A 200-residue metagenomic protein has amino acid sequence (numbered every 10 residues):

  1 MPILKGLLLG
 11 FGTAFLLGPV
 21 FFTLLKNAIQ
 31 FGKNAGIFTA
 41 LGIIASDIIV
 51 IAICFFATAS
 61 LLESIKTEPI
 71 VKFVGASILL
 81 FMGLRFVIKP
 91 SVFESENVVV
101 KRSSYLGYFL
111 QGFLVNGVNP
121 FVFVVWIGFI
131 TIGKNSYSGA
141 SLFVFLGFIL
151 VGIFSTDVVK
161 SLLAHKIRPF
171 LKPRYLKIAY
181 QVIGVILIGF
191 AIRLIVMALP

Functional and structural regions predicted by a protein language model:
M1-P69, I127-V144: Juxtamembrane transmembrane-helix termini in multi-pass membrane transport proteins
A14-G18, D47, I51, N116-F123 (+4 more regions): Transmembrane alpha-helical core positions of polytopic small-molecule transporters
F21-F31, P90, V159-P169: C-terminal ends of transmembrane helices
K33-Y108, L163-K166: Membrane helix-loop-helix hairpins that form the core translocation module of multi-pass transporters
G42-S46, F109-V122, Y180-I183: Select subsegments of transmembrane alpha-helices in polytopic membrane proteins, especially boundary-proximal
A52-F55, V115-I127, V185-P200: Hydrophobic alpha-helical transmembrane segments in multi-pass integral membrane proteins
S64-E94, I149-K160, L171-P200: Selective transmembrane alpha-helices of multi-pass membrane proteins
